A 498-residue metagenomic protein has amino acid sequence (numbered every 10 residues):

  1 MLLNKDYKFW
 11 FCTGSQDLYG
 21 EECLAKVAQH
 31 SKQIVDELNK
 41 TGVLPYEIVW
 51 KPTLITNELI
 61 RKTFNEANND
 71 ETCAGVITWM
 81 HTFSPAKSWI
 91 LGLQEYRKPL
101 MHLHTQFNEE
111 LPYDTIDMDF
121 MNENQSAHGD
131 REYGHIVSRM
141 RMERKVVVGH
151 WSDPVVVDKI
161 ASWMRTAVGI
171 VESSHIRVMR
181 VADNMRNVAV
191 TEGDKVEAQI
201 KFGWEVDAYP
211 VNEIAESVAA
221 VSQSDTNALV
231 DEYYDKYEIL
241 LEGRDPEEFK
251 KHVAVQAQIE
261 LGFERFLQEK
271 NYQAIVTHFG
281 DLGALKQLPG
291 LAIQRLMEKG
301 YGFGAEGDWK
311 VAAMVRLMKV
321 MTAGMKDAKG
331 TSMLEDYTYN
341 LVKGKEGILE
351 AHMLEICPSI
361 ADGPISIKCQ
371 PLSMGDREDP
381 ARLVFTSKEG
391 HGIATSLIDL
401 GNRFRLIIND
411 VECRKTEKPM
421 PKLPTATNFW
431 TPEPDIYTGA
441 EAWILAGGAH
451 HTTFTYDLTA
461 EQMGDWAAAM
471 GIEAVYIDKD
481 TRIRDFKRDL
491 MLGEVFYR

Functional and structural regions predicted by a protein language model:
L3-K26, H175-N184: Short beta-strand segments enriched in small/hydrophobic residues
A25-T41: Short catalytic helix/loop segments, enriched in acidic residues and glycine and frequently bearing histidine
P45-E47, H104, E109-R244: Cap/lid and interdomain-hinge subdomains that line or gate substrate/regulatory clefts in soluble alpha/beta enzymes
I60-C73, I90-G92, E260-E269: Short, well-structured alpha-helical segments in soluble
C73-F83, M101-L103, Y272-T277: Periplasmic-binding protein-like
E232, K236-G324: Long, internal scaffold/assembly segments composed of regular secondary structure
G300-P424: C-terminal catalytic subdomain
D376-R498: Extended hydrophobic packing segments that form well-structured cores
